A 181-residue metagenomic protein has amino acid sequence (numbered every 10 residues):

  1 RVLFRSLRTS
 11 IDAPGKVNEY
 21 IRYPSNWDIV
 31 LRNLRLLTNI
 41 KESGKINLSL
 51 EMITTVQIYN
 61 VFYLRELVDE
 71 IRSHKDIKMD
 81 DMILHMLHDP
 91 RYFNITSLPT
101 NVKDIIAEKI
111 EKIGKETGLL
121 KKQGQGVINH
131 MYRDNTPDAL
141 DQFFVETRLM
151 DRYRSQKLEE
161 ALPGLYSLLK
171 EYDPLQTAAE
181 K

Functional and structural regions predicted by a protein language model:
V2-L3: Short, small-residue-biased leader/transition segments that mark boundaries at the very start of proteins
S6-K181: Radical SAM enzyme [4Fe-4S]-AdoMet core and its adjacent flexible, acidic and glycine-rich loops/tails across
